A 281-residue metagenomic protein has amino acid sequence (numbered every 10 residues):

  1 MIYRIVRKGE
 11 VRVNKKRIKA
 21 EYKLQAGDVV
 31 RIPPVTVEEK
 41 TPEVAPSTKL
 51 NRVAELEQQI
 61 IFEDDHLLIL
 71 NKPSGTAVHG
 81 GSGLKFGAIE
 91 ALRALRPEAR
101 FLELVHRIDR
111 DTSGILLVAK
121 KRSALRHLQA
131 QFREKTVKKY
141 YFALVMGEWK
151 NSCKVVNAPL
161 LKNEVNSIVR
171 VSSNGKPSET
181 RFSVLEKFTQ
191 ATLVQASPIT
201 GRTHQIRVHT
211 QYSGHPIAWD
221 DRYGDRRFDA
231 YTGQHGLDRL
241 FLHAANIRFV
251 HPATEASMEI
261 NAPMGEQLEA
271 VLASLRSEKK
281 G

Functional and structural regions predicted by a protein language model:
M1-R4, T36, A54-Q58, S173-K176 (+2 more regions): Pseudouridine synthases involved in rRNA/tRNA modification
M1-V155, P159-E164, M264-S277: RNA pseudouridine synthases
K15-R17, T189-A196: Short histidine-centered loop motifs in beta-beta connectors
K19-K23, Q195, R239: Short, surface-exposed secondary-structure edge patches
I60, V145, R181-V184, I217: Conserved hydrophobic positions within beta-strands
P97, K150-N151, V165, E186-A191 (+1 more regions): Short, conserved beta-turn/loop elements at beta-strand boundaries and strand-helix junctions
L128, R202-T210: Short beta-strand segments enriched for Tyr within beta-sheet-rich domains, predominantly fibronectin type III
Y141, K154, A158, S178-T180 (+2 more regions): Short beta-strand segments
